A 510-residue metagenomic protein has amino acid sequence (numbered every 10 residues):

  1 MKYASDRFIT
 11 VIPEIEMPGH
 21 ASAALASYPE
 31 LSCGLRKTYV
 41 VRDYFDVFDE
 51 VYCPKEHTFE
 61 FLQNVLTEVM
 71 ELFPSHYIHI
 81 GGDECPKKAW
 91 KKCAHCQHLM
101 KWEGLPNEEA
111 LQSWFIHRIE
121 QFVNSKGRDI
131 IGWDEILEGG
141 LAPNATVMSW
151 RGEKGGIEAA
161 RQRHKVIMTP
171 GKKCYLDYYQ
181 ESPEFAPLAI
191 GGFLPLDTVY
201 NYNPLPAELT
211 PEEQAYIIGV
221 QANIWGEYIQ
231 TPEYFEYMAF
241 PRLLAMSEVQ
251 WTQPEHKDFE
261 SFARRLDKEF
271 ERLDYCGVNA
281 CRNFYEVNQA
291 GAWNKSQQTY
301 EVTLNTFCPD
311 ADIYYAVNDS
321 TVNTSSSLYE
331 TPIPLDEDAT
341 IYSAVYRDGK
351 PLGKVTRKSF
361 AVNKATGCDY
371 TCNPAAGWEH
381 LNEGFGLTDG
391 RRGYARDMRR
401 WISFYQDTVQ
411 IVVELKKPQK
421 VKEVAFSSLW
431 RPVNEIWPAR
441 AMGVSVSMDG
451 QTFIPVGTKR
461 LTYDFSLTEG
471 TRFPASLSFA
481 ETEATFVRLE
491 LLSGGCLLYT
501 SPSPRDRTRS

Functional and structural regions predicted by a protein language model:
M1-R128: Substrate-binding cleft of carbohydrate-active enzyme catalytic domains
F8-I12, H76-H79, D129-I131, N144-T146 (+7 more regions): Beta-sheet entry/capping signal
I12-H20, K55, S75, G81-D83 (+6 more regions): Generic beta-strand/beta-sheet core signal
I130-E135, G140-A145, R151-Y300: Flexible, acidic glycine-rich loops studded with aromatic residues
K257, A263-V412, L429, P438: Short, compositionally stereotyped local motifs that mark structural "simplifiers"
Y394-G457, T471-S501, R505, S510: Aromatic, loop-rich ligand-recognition surfaces of beta-strand-rich domains
V456-F465: Solvent-exposed serine/threonine-rich low-complexity stretches and specific carbohydrate-binding patches
